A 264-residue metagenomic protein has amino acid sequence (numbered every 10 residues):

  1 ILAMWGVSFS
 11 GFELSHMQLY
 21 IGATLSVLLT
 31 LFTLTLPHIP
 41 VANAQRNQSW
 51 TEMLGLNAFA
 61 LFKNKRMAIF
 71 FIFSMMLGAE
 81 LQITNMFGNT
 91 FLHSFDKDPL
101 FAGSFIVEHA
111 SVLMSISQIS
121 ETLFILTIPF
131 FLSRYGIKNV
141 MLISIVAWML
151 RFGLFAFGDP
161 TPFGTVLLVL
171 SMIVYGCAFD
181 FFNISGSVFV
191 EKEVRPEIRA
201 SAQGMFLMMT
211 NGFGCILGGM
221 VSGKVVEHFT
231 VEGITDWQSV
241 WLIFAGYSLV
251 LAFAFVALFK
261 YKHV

Functional and structural regions predicted by a protein language model:
W5-T24, K224-S248: A membrane-interface helix-boundary motif in multi-pass transporters
V7, L123-I137, V226-E227: Helix-to-loop junctions at the C-terminal end of transmembrane segments in multipass secondary transporters
S26-P37, V240-V264: Multi-pass alpha-helical transporter architecture, strongest for 12-TM Major Facilitator/SLC carriers used
H38-F71, K97-A102: Juxtamembrane intracellular "pre-TM" segments in multi-pass secondary transporters
K63-T84, I173: Pair of pore-lining "gating" transmembrane helices in MFS-fold secondary transporters
M86-A110: Short amphipathic helix-loop junctions that connect adjacent transmembrane helices in Major Facilitator Superfamily/SLC
V146-P162: C-terminal ends and interior cores of transmembrane alpha-helices in multi-pass membrane transporters/permeases
F181-R195: Intracellular juxtamembrane helix-capping segments at the cytosolic ends of symmetry-related transmembrane helices
